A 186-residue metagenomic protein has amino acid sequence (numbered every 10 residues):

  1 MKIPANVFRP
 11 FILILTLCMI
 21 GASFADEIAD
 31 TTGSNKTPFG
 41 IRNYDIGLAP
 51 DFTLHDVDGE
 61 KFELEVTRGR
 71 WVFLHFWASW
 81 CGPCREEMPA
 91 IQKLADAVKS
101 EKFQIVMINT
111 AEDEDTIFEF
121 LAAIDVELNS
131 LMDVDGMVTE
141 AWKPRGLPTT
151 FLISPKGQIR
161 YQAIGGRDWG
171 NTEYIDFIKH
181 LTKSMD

Functional and structural regions predicted by a protein language model:
K2-F11: Bacterial N-terminal signal peptides that target proteins for export
P10-I20: Bacterial N-terminal signal peptides
F24-D51: N-proximal helix/coil linker or "cap" segments that precede and/or mark the start of modular domains
N43-I46, D51-V72: A short beta-strand-turn-helix
R70-V72, F76-W80, G146: Short pre-active-site segment immediately N-terminal to redox-active cysteine/selenocysteine motifs in thiol-based
F76-K93: Conserved redox-active cysteine motifs that mediate thiol-disulfide chemistry, especially di-cysteine Cys-X(1-2)-Cys
K102-E114, V126-G136: Thiol-based oxidoreductase modules, predominantly thioredoxin-like and allied folds used for disulfide exchange
E119-E127, D133-H180: Thiol/disulfide oxidoreductase modules built on the thioredoxin-like
